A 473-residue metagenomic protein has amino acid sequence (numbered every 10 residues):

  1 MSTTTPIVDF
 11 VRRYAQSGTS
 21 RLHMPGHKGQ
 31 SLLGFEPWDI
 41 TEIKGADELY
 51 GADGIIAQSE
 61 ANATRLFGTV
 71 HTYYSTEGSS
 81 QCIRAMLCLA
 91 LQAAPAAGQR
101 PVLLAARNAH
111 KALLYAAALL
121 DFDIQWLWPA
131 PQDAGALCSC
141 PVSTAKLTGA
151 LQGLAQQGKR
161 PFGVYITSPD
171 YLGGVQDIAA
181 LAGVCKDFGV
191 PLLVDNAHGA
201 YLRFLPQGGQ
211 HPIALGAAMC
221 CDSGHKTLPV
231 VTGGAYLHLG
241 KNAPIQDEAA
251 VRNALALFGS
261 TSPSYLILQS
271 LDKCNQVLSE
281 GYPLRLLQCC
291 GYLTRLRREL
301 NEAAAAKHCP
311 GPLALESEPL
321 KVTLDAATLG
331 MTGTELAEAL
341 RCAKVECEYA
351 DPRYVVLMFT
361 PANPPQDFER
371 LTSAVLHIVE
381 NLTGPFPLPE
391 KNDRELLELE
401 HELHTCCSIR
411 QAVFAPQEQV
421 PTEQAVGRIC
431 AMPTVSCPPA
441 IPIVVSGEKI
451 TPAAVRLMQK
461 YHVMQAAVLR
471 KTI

Functional and structural regions predicted by a protein language model:
M1-G54, V190: N-terminal "arm"/small-domain region of PLP-dependent enzymes with the aminotransferase-like
T4-R12, G78-P310: Conserved PLP-enzyme active-site core in the AAT-like
G29, Y171, H225-T227, N242-P244 (+6 more regions): Short, glycine-/Ser/Thr-/acidic-enriched flexible segments
E36-Q81: Conserved N-terminal alpha-helix of the aminotransferase class I/II PLP-enzyme fold
V70-T72, Q99-L103, I443: Short active-site oxyanion
Y73, D123-L127, E348: General small-molecule cofactor/ligand-binding pocket signal
N301-P452, L457-V463: Conserved C-terminal alpha-helix-loop-beta "cap" of PLP-dependent enzymes that closes/shapes the active-site mouth
Q465, R470-T472: Terminal helix/beta-alpha structural elements that buttress the NAD(P)+-binding lobe
